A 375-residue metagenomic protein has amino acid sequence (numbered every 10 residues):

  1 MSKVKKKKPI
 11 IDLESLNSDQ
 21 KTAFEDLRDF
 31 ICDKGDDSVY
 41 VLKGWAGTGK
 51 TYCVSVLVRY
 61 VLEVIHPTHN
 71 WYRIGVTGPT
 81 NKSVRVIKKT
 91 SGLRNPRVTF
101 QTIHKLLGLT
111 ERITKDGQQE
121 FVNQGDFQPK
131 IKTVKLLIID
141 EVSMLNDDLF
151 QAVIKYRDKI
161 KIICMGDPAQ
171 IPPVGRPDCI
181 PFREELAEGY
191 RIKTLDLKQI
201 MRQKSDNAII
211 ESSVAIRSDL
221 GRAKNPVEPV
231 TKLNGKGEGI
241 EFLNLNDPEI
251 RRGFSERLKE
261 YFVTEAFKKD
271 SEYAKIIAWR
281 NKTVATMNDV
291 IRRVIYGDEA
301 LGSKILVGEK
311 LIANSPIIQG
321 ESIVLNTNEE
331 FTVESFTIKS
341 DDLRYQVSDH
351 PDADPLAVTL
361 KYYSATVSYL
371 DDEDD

Functional and structural regions predicted by a protein language model:
M1-K34: Pre-P-loop entry segment of helicase/translocase ATPase cores
I10, G125, E299-A300: Short, solvent-exposed loop/turn positions at domain surfaces that link secondary-structure elements or cap domain
E14-K21, D140-M144, P248-E256: Conserved phosphate-coordination/catalytic loops
L16, V76, I276: Conserved SAM-binding loop
Q20, T80, F331: Conserved hydrophobic/aromatic pocket- or pore-lining residues that grip, position, or stack substrates in active sites
F24-E25, D29, K34, S38-G235: ASCE P-loop NTPase helicase motor core
L27, G35-D36, Y40, K50 (+3 more regions): Conserved helicase motor core of P-loop NTPases
